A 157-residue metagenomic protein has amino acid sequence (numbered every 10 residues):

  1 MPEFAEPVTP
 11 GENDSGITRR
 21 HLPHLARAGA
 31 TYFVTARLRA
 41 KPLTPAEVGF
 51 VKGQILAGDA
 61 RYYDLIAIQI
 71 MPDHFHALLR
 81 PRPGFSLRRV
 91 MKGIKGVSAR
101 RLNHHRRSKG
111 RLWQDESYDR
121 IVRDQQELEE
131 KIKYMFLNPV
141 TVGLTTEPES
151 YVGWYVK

Functional and structural regions predicted by a protein language model:
M1-K157: Short catalytic/metal-binding and nucleic-acid-binding patches
